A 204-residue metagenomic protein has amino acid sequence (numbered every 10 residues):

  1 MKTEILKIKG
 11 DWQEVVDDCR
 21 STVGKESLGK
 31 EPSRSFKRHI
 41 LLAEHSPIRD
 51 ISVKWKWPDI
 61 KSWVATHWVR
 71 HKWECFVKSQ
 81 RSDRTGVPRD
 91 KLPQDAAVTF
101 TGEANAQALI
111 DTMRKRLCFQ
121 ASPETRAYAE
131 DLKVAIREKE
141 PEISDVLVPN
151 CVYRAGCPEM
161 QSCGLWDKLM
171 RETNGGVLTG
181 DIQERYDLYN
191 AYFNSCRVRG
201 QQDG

Functional and structural regions predicted by a protein language model:
M1-G204: Family-specific signature for flavin-dependent thymidylate synthase
